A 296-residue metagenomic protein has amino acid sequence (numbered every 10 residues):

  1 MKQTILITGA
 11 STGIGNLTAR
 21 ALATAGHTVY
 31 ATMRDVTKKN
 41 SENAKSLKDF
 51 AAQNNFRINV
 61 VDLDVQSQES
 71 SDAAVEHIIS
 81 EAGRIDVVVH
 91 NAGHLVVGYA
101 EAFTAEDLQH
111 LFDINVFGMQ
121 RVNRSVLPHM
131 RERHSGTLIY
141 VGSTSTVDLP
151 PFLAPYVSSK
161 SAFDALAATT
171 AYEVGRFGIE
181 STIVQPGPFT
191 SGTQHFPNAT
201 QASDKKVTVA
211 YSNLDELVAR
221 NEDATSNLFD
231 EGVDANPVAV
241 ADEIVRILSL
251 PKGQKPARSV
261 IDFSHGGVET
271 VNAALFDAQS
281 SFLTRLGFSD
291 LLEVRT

Functional and structural regions predicted by a protein language model:
S11-T12: Conserved glycine-rich cofactor-binding loop
N55-R57, H77-H90, V96: A glycine-rich helix->loop->beta "capping" turn within Rossmann-like NAD(P)(H)-dependent oxidoreductase domains
V61-A73, A105: The beta1-alpha1 cofactor-binding region of Rossmann-like NAD(H)/NADP(H)-dependent oxidoreductases
A73-S80, G98-A102, E106-D113: Active-site Tyr-X3-Lys motif and surrounding loop/helix of classical short-chain dehydrogenase/reductase
N123, S159-A162: Active-site helix of classical SDR
N123-R124, A168: A short, exposed helix-loop element centered on a Lys and neighboring polar residues
E180-L228: C-terminal beta-strand-loop-alpha-helix "lid" module of Rossmann-like NAD(P)-dependent dehydrogenases
